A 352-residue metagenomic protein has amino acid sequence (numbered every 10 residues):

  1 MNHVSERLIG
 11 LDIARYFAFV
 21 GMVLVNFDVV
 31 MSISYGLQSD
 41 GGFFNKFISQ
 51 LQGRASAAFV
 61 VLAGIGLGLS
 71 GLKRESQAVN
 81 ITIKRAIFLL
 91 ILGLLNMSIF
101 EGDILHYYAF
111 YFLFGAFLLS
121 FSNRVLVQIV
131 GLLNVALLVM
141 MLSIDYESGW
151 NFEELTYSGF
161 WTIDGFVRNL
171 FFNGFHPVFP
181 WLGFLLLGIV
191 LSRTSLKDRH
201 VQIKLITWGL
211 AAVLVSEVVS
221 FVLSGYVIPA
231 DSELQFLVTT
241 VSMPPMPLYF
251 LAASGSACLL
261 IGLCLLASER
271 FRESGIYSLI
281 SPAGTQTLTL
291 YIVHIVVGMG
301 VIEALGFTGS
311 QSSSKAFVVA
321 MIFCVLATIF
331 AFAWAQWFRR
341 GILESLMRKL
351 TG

Functional and structural regions predicted by a protein language model:
M1-G352: Alpha-helical transmembrane segments and their immediate juxtamembrane cytosolic regions
